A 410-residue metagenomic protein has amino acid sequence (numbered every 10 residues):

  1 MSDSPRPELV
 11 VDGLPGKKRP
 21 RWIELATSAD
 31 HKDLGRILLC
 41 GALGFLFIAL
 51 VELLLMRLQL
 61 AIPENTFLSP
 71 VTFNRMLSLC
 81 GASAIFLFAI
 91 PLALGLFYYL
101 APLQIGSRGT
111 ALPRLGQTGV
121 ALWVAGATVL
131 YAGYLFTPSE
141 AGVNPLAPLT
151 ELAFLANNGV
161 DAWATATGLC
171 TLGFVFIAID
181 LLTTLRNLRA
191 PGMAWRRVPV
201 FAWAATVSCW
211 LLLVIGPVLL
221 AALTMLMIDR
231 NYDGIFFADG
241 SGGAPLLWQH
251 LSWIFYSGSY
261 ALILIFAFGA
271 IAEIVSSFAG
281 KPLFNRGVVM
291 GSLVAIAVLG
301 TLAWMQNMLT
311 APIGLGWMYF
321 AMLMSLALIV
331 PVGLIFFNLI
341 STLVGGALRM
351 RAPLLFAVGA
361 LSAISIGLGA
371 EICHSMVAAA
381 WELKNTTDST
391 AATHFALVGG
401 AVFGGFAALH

Functional and structural regions predicted by a protein language model:
S2-H410: Membrane-embedded and interfacial regions of multi-pass energy-transducing membrane proteins
